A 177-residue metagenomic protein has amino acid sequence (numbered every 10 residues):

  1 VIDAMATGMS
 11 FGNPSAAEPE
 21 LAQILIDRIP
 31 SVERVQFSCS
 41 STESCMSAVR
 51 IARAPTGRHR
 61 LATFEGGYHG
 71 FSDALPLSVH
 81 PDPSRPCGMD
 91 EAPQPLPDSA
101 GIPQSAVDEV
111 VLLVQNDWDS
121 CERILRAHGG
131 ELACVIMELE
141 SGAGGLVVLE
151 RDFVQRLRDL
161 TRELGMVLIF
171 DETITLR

Functional and structural regions predicted by a protein language model:
V1, L25, A48, L61 (+4 more regions): Buried hydrophobic positions in well-ordered alpha/beta secondary-structure cores of metabolic enzymes
V1-H59: Glycine-rich loop-to-alpha-helix module at the N-terminal edge of alpha/beta enzyme cores
M5, S15-A16, S41-T42, E65-G70 (+1 more regions): Acidic, glycine-rich active-site loops and adjacent beta-strand->loop/helix elements that engage anionic groups
T7, P30-E33, T56-R60, F71-S72 (+4 more regions): Short coil/turn connectors at secondary-structure junctions
R34-S38, T63, M137, L168-E172: General beta-strand structural signal in soluble alpha/beta enzymes
R53-G57, L77-R85, D152-R156: A glycine- and small-aliphatic-rich helix-loop capping segment at beta-alpha/alpha-beta transitions that lines
Y68-E140, V148: PLP-dependent aminotransferase-class I/II
E131, V147-R177: Catalytic PLP-binding core of fold-type I/II PLP enzymes
